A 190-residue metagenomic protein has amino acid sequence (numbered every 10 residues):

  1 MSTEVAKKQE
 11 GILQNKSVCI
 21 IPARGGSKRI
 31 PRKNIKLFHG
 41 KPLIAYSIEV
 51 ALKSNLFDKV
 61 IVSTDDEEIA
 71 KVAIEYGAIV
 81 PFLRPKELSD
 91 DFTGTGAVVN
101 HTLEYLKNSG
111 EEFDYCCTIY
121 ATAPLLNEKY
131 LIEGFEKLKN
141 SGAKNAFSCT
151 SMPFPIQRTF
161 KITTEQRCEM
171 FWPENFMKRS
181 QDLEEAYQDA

Functional and structural regions predicted by a protein language model:
S2-K16: Short amphipathic alpha-helices and their capping/turn segments at secondary-structure boundaries
L13-S63: N-terminal glycine-rich phosphate-binding loop and ensuing alpha1 helix
C19, V62, T118, N145-S148: Structural beta-sheet core signal
L52, K107-N108, K139: Residue-level signal for alpha-helix termini/capping positions
F57, E111-F113, G142-A143: Short, high-confidence coil segments that cap the C-terminus of an alpha-helix and link into the following beta-strand
I61, E67-C117, L125-L126, E133: Short phosphate-binding loop-to-helix
A97, H101, A123-A190: Conserved core of the sugar-phosphate nucleotidyltransferase
